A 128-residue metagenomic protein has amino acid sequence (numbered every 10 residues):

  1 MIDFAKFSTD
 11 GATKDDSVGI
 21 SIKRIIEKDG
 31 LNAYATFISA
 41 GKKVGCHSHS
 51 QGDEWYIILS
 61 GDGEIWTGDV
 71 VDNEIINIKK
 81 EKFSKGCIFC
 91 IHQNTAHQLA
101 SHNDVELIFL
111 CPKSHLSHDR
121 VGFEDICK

Functional and structural regions predicted by a protein language model:
M1-N32, G45, K80-E81, R120-K128: A short, N-terminal "cap"/entry segment at the start of jelly-roll beta-barrel domains of the cupin/DSBH fold
Y34-Q51: Conserved short histidine dyad/triad with adjacent acidic residue
A35, I65-T67, L107-F109: Short hydrophobic/aromatic-rich beta-strand segments that constitute the beta-sheet cores of beta-sandwich/beta-barrel
A40, Q51-G52, D62, T95 (+1 more regions): A generic "binding-loop/recognition-motif" signal
K42-G45, G61-T67, I88: Short beta-strand segments in beta-sandwich/barrel cores
Q51-D53, I57-E64, G68-V71: Glycine- and acidic-residue-biased ligand/ion/polar-headgroup-sensing regions
V70-Q93: Short acidic-glycine-tyrosine-enriched beta hairpin
S84-K85, Q93-S117: Ligand-binding loop in jelly-roll beta-barrel domains
